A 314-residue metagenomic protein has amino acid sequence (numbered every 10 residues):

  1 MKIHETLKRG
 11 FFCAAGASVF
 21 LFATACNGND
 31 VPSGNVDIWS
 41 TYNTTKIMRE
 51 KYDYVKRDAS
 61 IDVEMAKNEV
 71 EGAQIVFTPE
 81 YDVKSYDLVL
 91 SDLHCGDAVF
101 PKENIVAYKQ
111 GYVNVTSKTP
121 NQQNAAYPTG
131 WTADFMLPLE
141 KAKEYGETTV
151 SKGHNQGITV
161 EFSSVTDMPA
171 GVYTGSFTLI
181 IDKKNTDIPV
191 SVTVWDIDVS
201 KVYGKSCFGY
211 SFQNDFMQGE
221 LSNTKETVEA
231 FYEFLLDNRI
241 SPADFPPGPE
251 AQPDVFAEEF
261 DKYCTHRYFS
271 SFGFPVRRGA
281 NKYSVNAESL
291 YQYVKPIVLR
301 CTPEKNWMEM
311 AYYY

Functional and structural regions predicted by a protein language model:
K2-A14: Bacterial N-terminal signal peptides that target proteins for export
F22-A25: C-terminal motif of bacterial Sec signal peptides marking the signal peptidase cleavage site
D30-I61, Y81, K184-S222: Long, low-complexity ectodomains and other extracytoplasmic segments of secretory-pathway proteins
V31-R57, E80-V160: Surface-exposed binding patches on compact interaction domains or structured appendages
D58-Y81, G157: Contiguous beta-strand segments within globular domains
I75, F177, L235, Y313: Conserved, mostly hydrophobic/aromatic
V76-H94, Y145-G204: Extended acidic/polar, glycine-enriched regions that form or flank non-catalytic beta-rich accessory modules
T186-A280, A287, P296, T302-M310: An acidic-aromatic substrate-binding cleft motif
